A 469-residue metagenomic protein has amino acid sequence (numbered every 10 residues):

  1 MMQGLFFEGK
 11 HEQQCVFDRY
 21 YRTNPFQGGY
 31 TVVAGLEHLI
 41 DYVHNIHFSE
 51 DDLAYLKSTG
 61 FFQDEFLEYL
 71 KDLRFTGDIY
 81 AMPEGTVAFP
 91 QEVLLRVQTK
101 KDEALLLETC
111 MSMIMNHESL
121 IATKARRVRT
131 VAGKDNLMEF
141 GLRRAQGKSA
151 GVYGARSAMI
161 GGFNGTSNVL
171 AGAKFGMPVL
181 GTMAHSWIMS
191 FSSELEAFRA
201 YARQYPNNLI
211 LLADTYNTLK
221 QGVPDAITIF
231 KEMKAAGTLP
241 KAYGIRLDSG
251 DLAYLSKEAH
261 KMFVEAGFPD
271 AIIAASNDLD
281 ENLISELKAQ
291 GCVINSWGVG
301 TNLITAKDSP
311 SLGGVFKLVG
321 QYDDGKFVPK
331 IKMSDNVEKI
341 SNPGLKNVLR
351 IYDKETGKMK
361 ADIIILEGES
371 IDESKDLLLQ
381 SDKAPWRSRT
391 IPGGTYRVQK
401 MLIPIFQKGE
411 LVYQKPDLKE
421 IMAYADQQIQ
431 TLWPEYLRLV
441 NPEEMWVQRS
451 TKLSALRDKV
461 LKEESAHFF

Functional and structural regions predicted by a protein language model:
M1-N207, K234-A235, K317-F469: Ordered alpha/beta subdomains of enzyme catalytic regions
S186-I364: Glycine-rich phosphate/ribose-binding loops and adjacent secondary-structure elements that form binding surfaces
